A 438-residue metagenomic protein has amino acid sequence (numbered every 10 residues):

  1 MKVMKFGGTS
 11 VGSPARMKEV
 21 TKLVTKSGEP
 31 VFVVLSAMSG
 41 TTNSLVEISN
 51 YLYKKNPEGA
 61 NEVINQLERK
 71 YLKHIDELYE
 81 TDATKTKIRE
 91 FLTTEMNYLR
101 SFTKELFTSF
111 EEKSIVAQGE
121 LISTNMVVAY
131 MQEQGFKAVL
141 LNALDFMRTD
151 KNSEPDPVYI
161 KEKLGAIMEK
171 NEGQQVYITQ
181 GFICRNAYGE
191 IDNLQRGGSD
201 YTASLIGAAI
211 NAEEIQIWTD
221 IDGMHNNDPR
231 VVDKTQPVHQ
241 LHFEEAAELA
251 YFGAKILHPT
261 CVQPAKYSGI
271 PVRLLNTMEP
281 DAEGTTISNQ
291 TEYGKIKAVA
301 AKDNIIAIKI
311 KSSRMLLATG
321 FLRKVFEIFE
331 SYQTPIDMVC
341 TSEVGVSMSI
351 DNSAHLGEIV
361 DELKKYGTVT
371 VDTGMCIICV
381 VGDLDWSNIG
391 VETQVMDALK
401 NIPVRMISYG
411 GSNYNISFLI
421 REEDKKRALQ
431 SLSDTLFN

Functional and structural regions predicted by a protein language model:
M1-L257, V262, R421: Nucleotide/pyrophosphate-binding catalytic subdomain
V3, S10, F32-V33, Y177-T179 (+11 more regions): Structured core elements
V11, T41-T42, R148, R185-A187 (+6 more regions): Flexible loop/turn segments at secondary-structure boundaries
E29, F136, I270, T334 (+1 more regions): Short phosphate-binding/catalytic loops that engage adenosine nucleotides
A37-S39, I221-G223, V272, N276-D281 (+3 more regions): Glycine-rich beta-alpha junction loops
H242-S288, E292-K311: A conserved active-site cap/scaffold subdomain adjacent to cofactor or substrate pockets
E283-N438: A conserved regulatory-domain signal marking ACT and ACT-like small-molecule sensing domains and adjacent regulatory
